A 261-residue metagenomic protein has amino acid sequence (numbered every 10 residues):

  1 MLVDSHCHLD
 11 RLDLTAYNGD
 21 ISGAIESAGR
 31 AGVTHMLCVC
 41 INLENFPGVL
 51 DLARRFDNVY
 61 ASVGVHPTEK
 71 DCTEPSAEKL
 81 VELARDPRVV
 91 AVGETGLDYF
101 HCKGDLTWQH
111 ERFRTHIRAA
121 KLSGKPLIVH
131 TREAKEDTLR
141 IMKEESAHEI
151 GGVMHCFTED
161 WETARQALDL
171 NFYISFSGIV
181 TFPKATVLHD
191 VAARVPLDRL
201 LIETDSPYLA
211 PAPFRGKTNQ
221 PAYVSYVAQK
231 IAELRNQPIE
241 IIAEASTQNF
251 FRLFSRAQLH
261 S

Functional and structural regions predicted by a protein language model:
M1-S261: Mid-domain alpha/beta scaffold segments of enzyme catalytic cores
